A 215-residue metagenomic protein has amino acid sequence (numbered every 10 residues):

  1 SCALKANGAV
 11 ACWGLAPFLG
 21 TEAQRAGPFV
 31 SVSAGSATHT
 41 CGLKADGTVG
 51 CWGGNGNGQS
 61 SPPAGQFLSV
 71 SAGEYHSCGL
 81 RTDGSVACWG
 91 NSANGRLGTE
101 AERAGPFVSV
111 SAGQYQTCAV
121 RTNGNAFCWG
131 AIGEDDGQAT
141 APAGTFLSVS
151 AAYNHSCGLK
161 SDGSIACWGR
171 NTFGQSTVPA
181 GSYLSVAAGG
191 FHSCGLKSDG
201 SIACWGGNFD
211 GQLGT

Functional and structural regions predicted by a protein language model:
S1-A3, C12, H39-G42, C51 (+8 more regions): Conserved core positions of repeat-based scaffolds
C2, V32, C41, S69-V70 (+5 more regions): Secretory-pathway extracellular proteins and peptide precursors enriched for disulfide-bonded cysteines
L4, W13-R25, L43, G53-A64 (+6 more regions): Short glycine/serine- and acidic-residue-enriched loop/turn motifs that recur at repeat junctions
A6, S36-A37, A45, G56 (+11 more regions): Short loop/turn segments that connect beta-strands within the blades of beta-propeller domains, predominantly WD40
A6-A11, A45-G50, Q66-S69, T82-A87 (+6 more regions): Tandem repeat domain/solenoid detector
Q24, T48, H76, S85 (+5 more regions): Intrinsically disordered, low-complexity regions of eukaryotic proteins
R25-P28, G35, P63-Q66, G73 (+6 more regions): Conserved GH/AH loop at the N-terminal boundary of individual WD40 repeats
P28-F29, F107, V120, F127 (+1 more regions): Ankyrin repeat (ANK) tandem alpha-helical domains that serve as protein-protein interaction scaffolds, prominent
